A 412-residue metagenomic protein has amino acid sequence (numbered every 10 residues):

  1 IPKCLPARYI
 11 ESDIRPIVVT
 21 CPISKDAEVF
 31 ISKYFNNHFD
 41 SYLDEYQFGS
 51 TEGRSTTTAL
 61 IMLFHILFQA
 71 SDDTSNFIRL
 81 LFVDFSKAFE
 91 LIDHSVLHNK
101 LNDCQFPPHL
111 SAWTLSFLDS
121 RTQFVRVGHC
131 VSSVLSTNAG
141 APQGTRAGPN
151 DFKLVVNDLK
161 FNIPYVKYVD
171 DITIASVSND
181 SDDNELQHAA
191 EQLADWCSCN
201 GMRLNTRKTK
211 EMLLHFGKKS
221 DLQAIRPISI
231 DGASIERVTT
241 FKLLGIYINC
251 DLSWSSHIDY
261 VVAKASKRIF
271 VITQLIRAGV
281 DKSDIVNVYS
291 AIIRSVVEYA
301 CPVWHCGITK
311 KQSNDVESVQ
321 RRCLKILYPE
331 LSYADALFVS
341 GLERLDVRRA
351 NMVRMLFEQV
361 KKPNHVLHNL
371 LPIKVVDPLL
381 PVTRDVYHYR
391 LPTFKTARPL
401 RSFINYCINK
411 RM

Functional and structural regions predicted by a protein language model:
I1, R15, Q47-T51, R79-A88 (+9 more regions): Catalytic palm active-site di-aspartate
I1-P142, S176-V177: Conserved pre-catalytic core of RNA-dependent polymerases
V18-S24, F48-T57, A70-D73, S86-E90 (+8 more regions): Conserved, non-catalytic sequence blocks in retroelement Pol enzymes and Pol-derived host proteins
S75-I78, N205-K210, V280-S290, A336: Short amphipathic alpha-helical interface segments
S120, F124, M212-D221, R344-D346: Short, conserved secondary-structure transition motifs
V166, A233-V303: Basic, alpha-helical interaction scaffolds
H188, R203-T239: Short, conserved micro-motifs composed of acidic
T309-M412: Short linear motifs embedded in intrinsically disordered, charge-biased segments
